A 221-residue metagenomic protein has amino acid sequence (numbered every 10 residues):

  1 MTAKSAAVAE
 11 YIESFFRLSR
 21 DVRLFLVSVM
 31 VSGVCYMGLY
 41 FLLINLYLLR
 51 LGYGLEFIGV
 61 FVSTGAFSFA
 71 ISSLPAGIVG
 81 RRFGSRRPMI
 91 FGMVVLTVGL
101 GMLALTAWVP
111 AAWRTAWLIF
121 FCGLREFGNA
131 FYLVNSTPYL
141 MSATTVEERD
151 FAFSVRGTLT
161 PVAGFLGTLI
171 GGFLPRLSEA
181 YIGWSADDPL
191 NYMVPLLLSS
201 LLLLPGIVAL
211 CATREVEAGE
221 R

Functional and structural regions predicted by a protein language model:
V8-A70: Helix-loop boundary and gating motifs at the non-cytosolic
M30, G99, A112-Y132: Hydrophobic core of transmembrane alpha-helices in multi-pass small-molecule transporters, especially MFS/SLC-type
A66-L74, G164-F165: Residue-level signature of mid-helix packing/kink "hotspots" within the transmembrane helices of 12-pass Major
S72-S85, P175: Helix-to-loop junctions at the C-terminal end of transmembrane segments in multipass secondary transporters
R82-V94: Cytoplasmic membrane-interface "Motif A"-like loop-to-helix N-cap segments of 12-TM Major Facilitator Superfamily
V94-A112: C-terminal ends and interior cores of transmembrane alpha-helices in multi-pass membrane transporters/permeases
L166-P189: Transmembrane alpha-helix termini and helix-breaking/packing motifs in multi-pass membrane transporters
S200-G219: C-terminal membrane-cytosol helix-exit motif in multi-pass small-molecule transporters
